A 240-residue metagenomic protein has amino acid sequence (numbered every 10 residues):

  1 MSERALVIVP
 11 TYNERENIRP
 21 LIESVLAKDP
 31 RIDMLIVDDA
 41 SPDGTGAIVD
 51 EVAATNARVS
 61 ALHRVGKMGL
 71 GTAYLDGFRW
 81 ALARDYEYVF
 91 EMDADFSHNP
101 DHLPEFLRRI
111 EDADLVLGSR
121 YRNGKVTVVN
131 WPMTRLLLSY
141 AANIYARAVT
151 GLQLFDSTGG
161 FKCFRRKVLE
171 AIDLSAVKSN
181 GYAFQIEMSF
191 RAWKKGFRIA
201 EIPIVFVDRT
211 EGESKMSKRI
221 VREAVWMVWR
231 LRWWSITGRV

Functional and structural regions predicted by a protein language model:
M1-A5, I144, V149-G151, L174-V240: Hydrophobic helical membrane-anchoring modules
M1-S24: N-proximal low-complexity "stem/linker" segments adjacent to membrane-targeting elements
V9, R31-S41, L62-H63, M92: Short beta-strand/loop segment that forms part of the nucleotide-sugar
E16-P20, D43-V52: Acidic helix N-cap motif at the loop->helix transition within catalytic regions of sugar-transfer enzymes
E23-I32: Short, acidic, metal-binding catalytic loop of nucleotide-sugar glycosyltransferases
V25, G77, D95, V116 (+4 more regions): Residue-level signature of catalytic and energy-coupling elements of molecular machines, predominantly ATP/GTP-dependent
D38-A47, F96: A conserved acidic beta->alpha catalytic loop
L62-A83, Y88, P100-Y182, R209-A224: Acceptor/aglycone-binding surface of glycosyltransferases and processive sugar-polymer synthases
